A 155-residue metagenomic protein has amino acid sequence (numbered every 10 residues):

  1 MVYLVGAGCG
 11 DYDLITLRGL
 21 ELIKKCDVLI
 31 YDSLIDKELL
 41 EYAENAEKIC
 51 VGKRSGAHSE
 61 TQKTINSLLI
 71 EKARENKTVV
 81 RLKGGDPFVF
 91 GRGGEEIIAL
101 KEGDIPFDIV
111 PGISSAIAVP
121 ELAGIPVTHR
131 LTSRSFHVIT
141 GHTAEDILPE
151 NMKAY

Functional and structural regions predicted by a protein language model:
M1-A7, Y12, L17-I113, A118: Class I S-adenosyl-L-methionine
M1-V5, F107-D108, A116-Y155: Beta-strand/loop-alpha-helix module characteristic of Rossmann-like adenine-cofactor folds
